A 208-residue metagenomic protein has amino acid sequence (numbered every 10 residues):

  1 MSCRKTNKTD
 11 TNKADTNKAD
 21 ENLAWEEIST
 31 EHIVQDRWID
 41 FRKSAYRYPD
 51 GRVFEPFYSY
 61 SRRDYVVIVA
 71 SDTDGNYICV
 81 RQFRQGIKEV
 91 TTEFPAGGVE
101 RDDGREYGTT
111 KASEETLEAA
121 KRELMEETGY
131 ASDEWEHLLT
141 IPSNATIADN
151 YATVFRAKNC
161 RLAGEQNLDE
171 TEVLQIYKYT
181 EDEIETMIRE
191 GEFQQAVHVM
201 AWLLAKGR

Functional and structural regions predicted by a protein language model:
C3-K5, N17-K18, N22-W25, V90 (+3 more regions): Nudix hydrolase/Nudix homology domain
R4-E21, G104-K111: Intrinsically disordered, low-complexity terminal tails and inter-domain linkers enriched for S/T/G/P/D/E
E31-V67, T73, Q82: Acidic, metal-coordinating catalytic segment for phosphate/diphosphate chemistry, firing primarily on the Nudix
F41-K43, V69, C79, V154-R156 (+1 more regions): Conserved hydrophobic/aromatic beta-strand scaffold that supports enzyme active sites
A45-D50, N144-A163: Active-site-adjacent beta-strand/loop module that shapes the phosphate/pyrophosphate-binding cleft
R62, V67-V69, N76-R122, L168-T171: Conserved Nudix-box catalytic region and its N-terminal flanking loop in Nudix hydrolases and closely related
A131, W135-E136, P142-N144: Acidic/glycine-rich phosphate/pyrophosphate-binding loops and surrounding catalytic core that coordinate Mg2+
